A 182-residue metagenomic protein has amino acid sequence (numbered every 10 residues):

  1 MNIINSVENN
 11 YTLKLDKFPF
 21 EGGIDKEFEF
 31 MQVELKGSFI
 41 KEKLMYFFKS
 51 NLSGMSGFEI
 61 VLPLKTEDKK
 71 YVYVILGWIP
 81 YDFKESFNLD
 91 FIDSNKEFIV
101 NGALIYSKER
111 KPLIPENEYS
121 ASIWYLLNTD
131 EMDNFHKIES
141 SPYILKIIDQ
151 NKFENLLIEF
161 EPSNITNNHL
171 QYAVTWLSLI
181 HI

Functional and structural regions predicted by a protein language model:
M1-I24, F28-I180: Surface-exposed, charge/polar-rich loops and edge strands
